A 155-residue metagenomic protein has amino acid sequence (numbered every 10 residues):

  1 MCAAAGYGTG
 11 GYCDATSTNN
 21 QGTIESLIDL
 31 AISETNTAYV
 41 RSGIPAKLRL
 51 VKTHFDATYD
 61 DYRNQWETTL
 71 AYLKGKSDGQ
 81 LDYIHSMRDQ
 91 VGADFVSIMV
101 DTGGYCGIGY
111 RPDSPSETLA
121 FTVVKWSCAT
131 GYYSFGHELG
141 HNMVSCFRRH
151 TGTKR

Functional and structural regions predicted by a protein language model:
M1-P115: Fold-level signature of zinc-dependent metallopeptidase catalytic domains
T53-A71, S116-R155: The catalytic-center signature of Zn2+-dependent metalloproteases
